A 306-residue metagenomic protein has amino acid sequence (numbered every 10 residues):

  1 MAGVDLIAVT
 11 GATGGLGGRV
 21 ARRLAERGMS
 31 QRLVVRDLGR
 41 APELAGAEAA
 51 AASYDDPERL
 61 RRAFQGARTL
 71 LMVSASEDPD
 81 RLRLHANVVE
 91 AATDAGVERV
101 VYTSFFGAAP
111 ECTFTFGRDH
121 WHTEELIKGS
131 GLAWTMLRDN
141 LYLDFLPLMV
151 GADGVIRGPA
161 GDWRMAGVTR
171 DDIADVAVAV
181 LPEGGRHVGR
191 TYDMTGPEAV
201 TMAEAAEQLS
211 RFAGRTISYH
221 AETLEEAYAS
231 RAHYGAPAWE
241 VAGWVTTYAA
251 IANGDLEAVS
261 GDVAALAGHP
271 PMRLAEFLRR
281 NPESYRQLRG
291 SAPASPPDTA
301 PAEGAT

Functional and structural regions predicted by a protein language model:
A2-L44, D55-R68, S76-A86, E90-R99 (+6 more regions): Oxidoreductase cofactor-interface core, primarily capturing Rossmann-like NAD(P)-dependent enzymes
E48-A51: Conserved SAM-binding strand-loop segment of SAM-dependent methyltransferases
L71: Short, basic/glycine-rich phosphate-binding loops at helix/coil junctions that contact nucleotide phosphates
E225-T306: A hydrophobic C-terminal alpha-helical subdomain
